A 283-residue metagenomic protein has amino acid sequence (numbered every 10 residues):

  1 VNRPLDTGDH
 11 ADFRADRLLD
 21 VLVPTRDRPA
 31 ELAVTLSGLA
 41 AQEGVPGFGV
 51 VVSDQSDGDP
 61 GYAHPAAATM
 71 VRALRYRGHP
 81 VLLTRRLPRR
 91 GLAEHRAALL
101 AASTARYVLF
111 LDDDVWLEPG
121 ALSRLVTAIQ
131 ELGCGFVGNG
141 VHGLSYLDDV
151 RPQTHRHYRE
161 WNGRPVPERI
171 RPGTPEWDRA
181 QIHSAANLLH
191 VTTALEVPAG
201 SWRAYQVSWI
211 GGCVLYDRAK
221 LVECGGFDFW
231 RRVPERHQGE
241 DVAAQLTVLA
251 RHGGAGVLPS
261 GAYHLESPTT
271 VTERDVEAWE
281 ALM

Functional and structural regions predicted by a protein language model:
R28-A41: Short, well-formed alpha-helical segments that are part of the catalytic scaffolds of diverse glycosyltransferases
V34, W202-A219, E223-M283: C-terminal catalytic/acceptor-binding lobe
G38-T84: Acidic donor-binding segment of Leloir-type glycosyltransferases
R86-S103: Glycine-rich, basic loop-to-helix element that forms the pyrophosphate-binding segment of sugar-nucleotide handling
V108: Short aromatic/hydrophobic "clamp" motif used to bind/position activated sugar donors
D112-W116: The conserved acidic donor/metal-binding loop of glycosyltransferases
G120-Q181: Conserved donor NDP-sugar-binding/catalytic core segment of glycosyltransferases
R169-H190, E196-Y216: A recurrent flexible, glycine/aromatic-enriched loop bordering the glycosyltransferase active site that acts as
